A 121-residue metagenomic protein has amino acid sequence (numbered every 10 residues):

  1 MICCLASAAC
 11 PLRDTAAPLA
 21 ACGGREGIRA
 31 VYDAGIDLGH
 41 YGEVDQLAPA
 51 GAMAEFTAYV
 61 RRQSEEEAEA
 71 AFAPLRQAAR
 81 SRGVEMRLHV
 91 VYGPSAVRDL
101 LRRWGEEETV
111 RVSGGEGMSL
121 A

Functional and structural regions predicted by a protein language model:
M1-E55, R87, T109: Small/aliphatic-rich secondary-structure junction motif
A6, E66-A68, V91: Residue-level marker of alpha-helix boundaries and capping positions
A8-P11, Y92-A96, M118-S119: Short beta->alpha connector loops
V44, L75-A78, A121: Short, aromatic/basic amphipathic alpha-helical patches
G51-A70: A short acidic, glycine-rich active-site loop that binds or catalyzes chemistry on phosphate/adenosine moieties
R62, P74-V112: Structural beta-alpha unit
R111-A121: Glycine-rich, Arg-bearing micro-motifs that act as flexible, cationic patches
